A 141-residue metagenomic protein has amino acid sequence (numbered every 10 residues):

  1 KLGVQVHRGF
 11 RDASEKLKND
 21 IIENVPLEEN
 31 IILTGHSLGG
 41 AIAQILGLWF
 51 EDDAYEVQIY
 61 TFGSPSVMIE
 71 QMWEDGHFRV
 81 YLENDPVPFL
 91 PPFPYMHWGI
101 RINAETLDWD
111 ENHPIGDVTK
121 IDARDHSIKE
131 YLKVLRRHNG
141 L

Functional and structural regions predicted by a protein language model:
L2-Q5, G9, A13-T34, Q44 (+1 more regions): Serine hydrolase/lipase
G39-G40: Catalytic nucleophile loop
